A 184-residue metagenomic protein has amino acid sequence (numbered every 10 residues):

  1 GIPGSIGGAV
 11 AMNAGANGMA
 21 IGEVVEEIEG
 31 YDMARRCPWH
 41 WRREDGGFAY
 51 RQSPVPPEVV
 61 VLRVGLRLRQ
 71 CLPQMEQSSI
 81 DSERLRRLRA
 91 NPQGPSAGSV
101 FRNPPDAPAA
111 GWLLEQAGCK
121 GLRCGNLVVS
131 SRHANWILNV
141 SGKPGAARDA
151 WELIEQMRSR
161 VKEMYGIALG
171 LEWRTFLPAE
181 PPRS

Functional and structural regions predicted by a protein language model:
G1-E26, S96, R102: A gly/ser-rich beta-alpha-beta helix-loop segment of oxidoreductase catalytic cores
Y31-S184: Phosphate/pyrophosphate- and phosphate-bearing ligand-binding catalytic cores of soluble enzymes
